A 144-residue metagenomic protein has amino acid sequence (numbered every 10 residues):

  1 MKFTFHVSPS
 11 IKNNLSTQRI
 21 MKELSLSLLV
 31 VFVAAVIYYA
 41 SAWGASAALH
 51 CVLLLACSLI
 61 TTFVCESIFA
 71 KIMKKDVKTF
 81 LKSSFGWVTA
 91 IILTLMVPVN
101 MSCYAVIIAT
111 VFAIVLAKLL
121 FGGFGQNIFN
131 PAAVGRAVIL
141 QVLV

Functional and structural regions predicted by a protein language model:
M1-F63, S67-A70: N-terminal signal-anchor module of multipass membrane proteins
T4, T17, T61-T62, T79 (+3 more regions): Residue-identity detector for threonine
F5-I11, F63-V77, I114-Q126: C-terminal ends of transmembrane helices
N14-I20, A70-K82, V97-M101: Short, amphipathic, aromatic/basic-enriched membrane-interface segments that mark the entry/exit of transmembrane
T17-M21, V52, A56, S84 (+3 more regions): Hydrophobic alpha-helical transmembrane segments of multi-pass membrane proteins
F85-G86, I91-V144: Membrane-interface helix-loop-helix junctions at boundaries between adjacent transmembrane segments
